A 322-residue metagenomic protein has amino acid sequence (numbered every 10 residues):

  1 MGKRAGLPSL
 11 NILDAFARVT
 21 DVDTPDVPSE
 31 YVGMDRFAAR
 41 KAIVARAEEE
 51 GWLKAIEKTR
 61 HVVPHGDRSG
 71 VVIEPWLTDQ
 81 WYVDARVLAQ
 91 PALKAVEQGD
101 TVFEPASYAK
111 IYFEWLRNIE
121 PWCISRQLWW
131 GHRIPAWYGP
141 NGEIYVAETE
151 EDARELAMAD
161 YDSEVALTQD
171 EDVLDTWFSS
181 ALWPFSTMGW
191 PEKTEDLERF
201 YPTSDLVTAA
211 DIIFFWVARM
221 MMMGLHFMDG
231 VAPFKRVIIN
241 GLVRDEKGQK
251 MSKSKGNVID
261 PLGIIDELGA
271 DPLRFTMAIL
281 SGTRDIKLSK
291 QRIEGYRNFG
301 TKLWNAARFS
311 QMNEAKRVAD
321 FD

Functional and structural regions predicted by a protein language model:
M1-P140, I212, Q249, K255-F299 (+2 more regions): Residue patterns forming the tRNA-binding/recognition surfaces of aminoacyl-tRNA synthetases and related DALR
G6-A17, L128-G131, P135-R284: Alpha-helical recognition segments enriched in aromatics with Gly/Pro capping that present substrate-recognition
A218-L225, G300, W304-A307, Q311: Short, amphipathic alpha-helical segments that act as regulatory/interfacial helices in nucleotide-processing proteins
A315-D322: Conserved nucleotide- and phosphate/pyrophosphate-binding catalytic cores in adenylate/nucleotidyl-handling enzymes
